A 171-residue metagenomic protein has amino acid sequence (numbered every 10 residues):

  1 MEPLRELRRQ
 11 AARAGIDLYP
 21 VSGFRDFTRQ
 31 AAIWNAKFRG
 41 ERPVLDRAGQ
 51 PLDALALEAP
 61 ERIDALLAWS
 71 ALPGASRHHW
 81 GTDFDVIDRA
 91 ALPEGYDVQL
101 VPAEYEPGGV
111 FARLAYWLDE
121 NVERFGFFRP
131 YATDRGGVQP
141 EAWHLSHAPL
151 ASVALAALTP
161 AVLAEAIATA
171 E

Functional and structural regions predicted by a protein language model:
M1-E171: Cell-envelope/glycan interface and biosynthesis
